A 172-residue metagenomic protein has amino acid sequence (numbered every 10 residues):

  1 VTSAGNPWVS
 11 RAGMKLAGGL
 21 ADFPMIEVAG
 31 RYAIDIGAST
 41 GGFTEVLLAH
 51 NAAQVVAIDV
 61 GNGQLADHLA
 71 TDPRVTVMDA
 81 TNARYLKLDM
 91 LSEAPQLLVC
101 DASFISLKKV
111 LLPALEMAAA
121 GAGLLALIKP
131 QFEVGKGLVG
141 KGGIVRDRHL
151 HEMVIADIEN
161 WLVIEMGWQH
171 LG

Functional and structural regions predicted by a protein language model:
V1-D22: S4-like RNA-binding module at protein N-termini
V28-S39: Conserved class I S-adenosyl-L-methionine
R31, V46-Q54: Conserved S-adenosyl-L-methionine
S39-T44, G61: Residues at the N-terminus of the alpha-helix immediately C-terminal to the conserved SAM/SAH-binding loop
Q54-K109: S-adenosyl-L-methionine
K108-L125: A short glycine-rich, Lys/Arg-flanked "PGG" loop and its adjoining helix->strand segment in the class I
G121-G135: Conserved beta-strand signature within the Rossmann-like core of class I S-adenosyl-L-methionine
H151-M166: Short alpha-helix
